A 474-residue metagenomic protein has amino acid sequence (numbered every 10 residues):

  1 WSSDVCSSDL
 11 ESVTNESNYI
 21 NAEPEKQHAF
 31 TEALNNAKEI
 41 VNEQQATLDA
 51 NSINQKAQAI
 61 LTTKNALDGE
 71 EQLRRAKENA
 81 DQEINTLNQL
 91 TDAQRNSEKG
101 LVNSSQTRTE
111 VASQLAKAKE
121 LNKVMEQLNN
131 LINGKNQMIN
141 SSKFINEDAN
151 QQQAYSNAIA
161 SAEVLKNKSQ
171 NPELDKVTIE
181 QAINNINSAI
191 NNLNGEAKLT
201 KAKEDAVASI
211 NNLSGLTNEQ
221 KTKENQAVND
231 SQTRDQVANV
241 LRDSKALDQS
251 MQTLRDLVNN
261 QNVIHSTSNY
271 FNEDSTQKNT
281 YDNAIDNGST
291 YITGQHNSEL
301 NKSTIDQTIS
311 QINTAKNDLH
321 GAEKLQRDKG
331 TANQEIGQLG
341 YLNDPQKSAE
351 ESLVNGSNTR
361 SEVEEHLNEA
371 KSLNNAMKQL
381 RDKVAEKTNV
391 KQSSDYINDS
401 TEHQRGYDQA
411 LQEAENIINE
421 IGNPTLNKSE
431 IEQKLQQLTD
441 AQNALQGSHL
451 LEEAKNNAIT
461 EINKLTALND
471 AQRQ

Functional and structural regions predicted by a protein language model:
W1-S7: Short, small-residue-biased leader/transition segments that mark boundaries at the very start of proteins
S8-A66, N79-K119, K135-N192, D205-K245 (+4 more regions): Amphipathic, non-membrane alpha-helical rod segments
R74-R75, Q127-I132, R255-V258, R327 (+2 more regions): Extended, solvent-exposed, polar/acidic, compositionally biased regions
M251, M377: Functional cation/ligand-contacting sites centered on basic and imidazole/sulfhydryl donors
